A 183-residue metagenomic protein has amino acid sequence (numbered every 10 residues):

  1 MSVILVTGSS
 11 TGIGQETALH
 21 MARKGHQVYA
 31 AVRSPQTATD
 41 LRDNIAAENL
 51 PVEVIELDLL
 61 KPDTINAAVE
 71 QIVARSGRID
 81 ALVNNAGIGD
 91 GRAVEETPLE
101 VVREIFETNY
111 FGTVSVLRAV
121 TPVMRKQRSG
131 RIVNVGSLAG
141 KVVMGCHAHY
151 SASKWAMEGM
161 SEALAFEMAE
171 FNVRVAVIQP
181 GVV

Functional and structural regions predicted by a protein language model:
S10-G12: Conserved glycine-rich cofactor-binding loop
K24-D40: Conserved glycine-rich Rossmann-like NAD(P)H-binding loop of the short-chain dehydrogenase/reductase
L57-A67, L99: The beta1-alpha1 cofactor-binding region of Rossmann-like NAD(H)/NADP(H)-dependent oxidoreductases
A93-V94, V101-R103: Substrate-binding pocket helix/loop in short-chain dehydrogenase/reductase
E95, V142-A148: Active-site loop immediately N-terminal to the catalytic Tyr-X3-Lys motif of short-chain dehydrogenase/reductase
L117, S153-A156: Active-site helix of classical SDR
S137: Residue(s) in the substrate-gating loop at a strand-loop-helix junction that position the organic substrate next
